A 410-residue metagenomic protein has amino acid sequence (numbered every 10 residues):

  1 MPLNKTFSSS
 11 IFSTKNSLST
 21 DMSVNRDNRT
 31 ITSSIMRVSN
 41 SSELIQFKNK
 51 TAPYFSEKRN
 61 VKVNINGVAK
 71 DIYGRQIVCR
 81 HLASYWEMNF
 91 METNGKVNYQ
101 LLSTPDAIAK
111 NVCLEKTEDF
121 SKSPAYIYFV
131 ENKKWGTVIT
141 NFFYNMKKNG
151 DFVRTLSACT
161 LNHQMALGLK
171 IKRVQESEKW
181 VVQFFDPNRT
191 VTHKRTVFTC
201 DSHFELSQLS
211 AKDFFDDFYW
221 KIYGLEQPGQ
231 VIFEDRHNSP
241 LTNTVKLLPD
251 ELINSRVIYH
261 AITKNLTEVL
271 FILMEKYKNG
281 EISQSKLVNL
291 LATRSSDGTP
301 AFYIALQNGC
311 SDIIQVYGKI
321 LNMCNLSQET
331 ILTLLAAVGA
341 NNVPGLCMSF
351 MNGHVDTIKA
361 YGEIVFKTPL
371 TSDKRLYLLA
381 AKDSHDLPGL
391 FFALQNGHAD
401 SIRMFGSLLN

Functional and structural regions predicted by a protein language model:
D21, N25-E115: Active-site nucleophile-adjacent alpha helix/oxyanion-hole segment immediately C-terminal to the catalytic cysteine
M88-L161: Conserved active-site-adjacent core of cysteine acyl-enzyme catalytic domains
R173-V197: Catalytic Cys-His active-site segments of thiol-dependent hydrolases/isopeptidases
V197-V257: Noncatalytic regulatory segments and standalone regulatory/sensor domains
H260-A261, A305, A337, S349 (+1 more regions): Ankyrin-repeat helical register
